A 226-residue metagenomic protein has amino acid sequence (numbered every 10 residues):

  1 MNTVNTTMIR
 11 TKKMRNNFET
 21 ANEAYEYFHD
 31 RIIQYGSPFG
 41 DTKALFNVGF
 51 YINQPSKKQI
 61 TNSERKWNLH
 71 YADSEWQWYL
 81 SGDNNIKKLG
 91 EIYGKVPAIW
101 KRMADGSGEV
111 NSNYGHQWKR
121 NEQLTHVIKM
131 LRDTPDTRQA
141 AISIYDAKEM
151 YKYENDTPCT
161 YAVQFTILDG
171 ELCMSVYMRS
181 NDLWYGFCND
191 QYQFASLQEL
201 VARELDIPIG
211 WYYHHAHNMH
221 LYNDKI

Functional and structural regions predicted by a protein language model:
M1-I226: Terminal, non-catalytic protein-protein interaction segments that mediate quaternary/complex assembly
